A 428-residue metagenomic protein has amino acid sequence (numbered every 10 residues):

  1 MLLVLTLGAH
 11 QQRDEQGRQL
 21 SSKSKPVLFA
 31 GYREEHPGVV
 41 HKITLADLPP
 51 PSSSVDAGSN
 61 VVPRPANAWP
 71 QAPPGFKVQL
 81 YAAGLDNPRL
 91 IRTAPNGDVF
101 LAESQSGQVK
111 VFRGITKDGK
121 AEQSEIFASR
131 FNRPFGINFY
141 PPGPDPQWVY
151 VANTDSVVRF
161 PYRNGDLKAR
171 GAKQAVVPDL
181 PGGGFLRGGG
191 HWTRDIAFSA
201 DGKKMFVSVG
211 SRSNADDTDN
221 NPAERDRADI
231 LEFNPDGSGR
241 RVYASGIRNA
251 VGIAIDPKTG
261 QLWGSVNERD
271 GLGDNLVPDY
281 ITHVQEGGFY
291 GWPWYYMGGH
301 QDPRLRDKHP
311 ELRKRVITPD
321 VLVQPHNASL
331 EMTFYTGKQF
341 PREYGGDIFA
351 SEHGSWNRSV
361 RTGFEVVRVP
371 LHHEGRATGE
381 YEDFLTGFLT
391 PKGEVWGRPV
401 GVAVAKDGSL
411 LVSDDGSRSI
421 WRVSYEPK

Functional and structural regions predicted by a protein language model:
G17, S21-P73, P146, V158 (+9 more regions): Beta-propeller domain segments
W69-P70, N96-A121, G165: Beta-propeller domains
L80-L85, I126-N132, V176-P181, F185-G188 (+4 more regions): Surface loop/turn motifs at the tips and blade-to-blade linkers of beta-strand repeat domains
G84, A94, Y140-P144, S199-D201 (+3 more regions): Structural WD40 beta-propeller signal
G84, P88-R89, Q108-P142: Blade-loop segments of beta-propeller domains
I91, I137, P142, I196 (+3 more regions): Hydrophobic core register within WD40 beta-propeller blades
E122-S124, A128-Y140, Q147-W148, N153-D201 (+1 more regions): Asp-box/WD-like beta-propeller blade repeats and closely related beta-sheet repeat scaffolds
